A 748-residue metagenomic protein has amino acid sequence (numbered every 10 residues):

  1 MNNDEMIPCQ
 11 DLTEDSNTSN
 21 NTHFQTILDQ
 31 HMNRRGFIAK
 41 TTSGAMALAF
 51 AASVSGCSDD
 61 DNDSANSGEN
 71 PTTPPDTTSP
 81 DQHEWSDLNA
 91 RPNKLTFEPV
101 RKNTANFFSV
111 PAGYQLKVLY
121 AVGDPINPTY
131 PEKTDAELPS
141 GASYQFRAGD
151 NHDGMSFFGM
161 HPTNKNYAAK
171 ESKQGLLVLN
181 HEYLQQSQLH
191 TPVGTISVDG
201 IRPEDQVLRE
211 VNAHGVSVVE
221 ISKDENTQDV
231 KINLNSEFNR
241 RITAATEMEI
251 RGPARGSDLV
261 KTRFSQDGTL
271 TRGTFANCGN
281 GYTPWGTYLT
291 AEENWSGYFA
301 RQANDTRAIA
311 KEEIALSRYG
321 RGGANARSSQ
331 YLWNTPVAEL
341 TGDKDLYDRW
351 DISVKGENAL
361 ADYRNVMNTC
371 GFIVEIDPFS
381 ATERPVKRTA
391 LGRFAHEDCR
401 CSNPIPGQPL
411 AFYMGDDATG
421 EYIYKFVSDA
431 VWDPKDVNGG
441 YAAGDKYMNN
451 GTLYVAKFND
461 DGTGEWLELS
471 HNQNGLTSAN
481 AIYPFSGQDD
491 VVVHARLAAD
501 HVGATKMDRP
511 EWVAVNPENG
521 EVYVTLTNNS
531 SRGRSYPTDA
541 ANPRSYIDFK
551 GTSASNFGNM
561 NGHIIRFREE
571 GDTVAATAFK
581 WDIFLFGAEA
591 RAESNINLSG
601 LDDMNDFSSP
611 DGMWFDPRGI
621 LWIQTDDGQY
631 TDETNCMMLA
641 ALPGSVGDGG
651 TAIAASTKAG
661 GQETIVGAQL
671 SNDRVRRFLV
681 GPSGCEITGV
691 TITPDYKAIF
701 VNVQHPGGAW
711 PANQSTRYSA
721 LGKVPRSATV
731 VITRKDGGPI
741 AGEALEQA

Functional and structural regions predicted by a protein language model:
M1-G36, F50-A52: N-terminal secretory signal peptides
S19-H31, T42-S43, D61-S64, N70-A748: Conserved small-residue
T41-A49: Sec-dependent signal peptide hydrophobic core
S55-G56: C-terminal motif of bacterial Sec signal peptides marking the signal peptidase cleavage site
